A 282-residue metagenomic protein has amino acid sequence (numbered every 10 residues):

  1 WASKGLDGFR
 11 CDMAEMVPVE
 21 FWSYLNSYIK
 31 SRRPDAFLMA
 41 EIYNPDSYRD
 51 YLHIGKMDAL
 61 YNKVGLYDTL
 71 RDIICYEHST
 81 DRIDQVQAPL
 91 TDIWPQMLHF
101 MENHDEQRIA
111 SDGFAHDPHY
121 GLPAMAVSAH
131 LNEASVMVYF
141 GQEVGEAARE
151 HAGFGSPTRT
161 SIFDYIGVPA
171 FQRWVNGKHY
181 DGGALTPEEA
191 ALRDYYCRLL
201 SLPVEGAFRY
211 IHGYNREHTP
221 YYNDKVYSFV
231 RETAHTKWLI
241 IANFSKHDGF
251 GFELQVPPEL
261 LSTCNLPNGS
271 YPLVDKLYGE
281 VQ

Functional and structural regions predicted by a protein language model:
W1-R49: Active-site neighborhood of glycoside hydrolase catalytic domains
G5-G8, R33-F37, M57-A59, I93-Q96 (+1 more regions): Short, well-ordered coil/turn segments that N-cap beta-strands
L6-M16, V64-Y76, D105-D117, G183-T186: The substrate-binding groove and active-site-proximal loops of carbohydrate-active enzymes, especially glycoside
M13-V17, I42-N44, E102-D105, T233 (+2 more regions): Short, flexible loop/turn elements at secondary-structure junctions
W22-N26, I83-D84, M125, Y196: Generic structural signal for well-ordered alpha-helices, preferentially at hydrophobic/aromatic core positions
T69-P95: Glycoside hydrolase catalytic-domain groove-lining segments
T91-W94, N103, R108-Y271: Loop/helix patches that line or flank the sugar-binding groove of alpha-linked glycan CAZymes
